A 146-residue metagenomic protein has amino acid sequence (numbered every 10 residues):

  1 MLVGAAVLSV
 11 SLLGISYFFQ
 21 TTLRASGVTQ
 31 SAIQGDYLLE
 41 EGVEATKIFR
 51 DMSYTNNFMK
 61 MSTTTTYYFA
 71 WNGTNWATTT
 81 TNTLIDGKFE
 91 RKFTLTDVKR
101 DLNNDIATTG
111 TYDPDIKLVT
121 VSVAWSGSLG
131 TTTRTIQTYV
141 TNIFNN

Functional and structural regions predicted by a protein language model:
M1-E40: Aliphatic-rich helix starts adjacent to a transmembrane/signal segment
Q30-N146: Low-complexity, Gly/Pro-rich coil/beta segments used as flexible assembly/activation regions
